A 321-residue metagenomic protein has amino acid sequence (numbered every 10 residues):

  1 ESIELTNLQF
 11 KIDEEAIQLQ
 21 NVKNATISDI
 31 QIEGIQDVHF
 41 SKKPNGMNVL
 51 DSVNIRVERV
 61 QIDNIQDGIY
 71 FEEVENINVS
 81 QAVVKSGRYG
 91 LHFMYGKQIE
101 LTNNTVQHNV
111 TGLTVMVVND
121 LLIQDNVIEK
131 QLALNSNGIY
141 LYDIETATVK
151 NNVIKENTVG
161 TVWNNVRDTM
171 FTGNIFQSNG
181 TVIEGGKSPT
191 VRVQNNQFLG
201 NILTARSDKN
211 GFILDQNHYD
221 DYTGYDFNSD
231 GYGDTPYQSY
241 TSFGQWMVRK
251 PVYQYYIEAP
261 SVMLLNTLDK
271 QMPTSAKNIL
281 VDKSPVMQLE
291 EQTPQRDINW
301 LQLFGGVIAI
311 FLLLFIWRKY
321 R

Functional and structural regions predicted by a protein language model:
E1, A16-N21, R59, G112 (+2 more regions): Short, T/G/N/S-enriched strand-turn elements that build extracellular solenoid repeat scaffolds
S2-K11, N24-Q36, V53-N64, E75-R88 (+6 more regions): Right-handed parallel beta-helix
K11-Q18, H39-V49, D63-Y70, K85-H92 (+4 more regions): Extracellular beta-strand/beta-solenoid scaffold signature
I12-V38, K42, V79, V83-G87 (+2 more regions): Well-ordered, non-transmembrane segments within structured domains
Q20, L134, G173, Q177-G186 (+1 more regions): Functionally critical loop-and-helix segments that line ligand-binding/catalytic clefts of soluble enzyme domains
N21, K43, D51, E73 (+7 more regions): Exposed loop/turn and edge beta-strand positions of beta-sandwich/beta-sheet ligand-binding modules
S41-K42, L50-D51, M94, N104 (+9 more regions): Short, intrinsically disordered/low-complexity patches at protein termini and at juxtamembrane boundaries
